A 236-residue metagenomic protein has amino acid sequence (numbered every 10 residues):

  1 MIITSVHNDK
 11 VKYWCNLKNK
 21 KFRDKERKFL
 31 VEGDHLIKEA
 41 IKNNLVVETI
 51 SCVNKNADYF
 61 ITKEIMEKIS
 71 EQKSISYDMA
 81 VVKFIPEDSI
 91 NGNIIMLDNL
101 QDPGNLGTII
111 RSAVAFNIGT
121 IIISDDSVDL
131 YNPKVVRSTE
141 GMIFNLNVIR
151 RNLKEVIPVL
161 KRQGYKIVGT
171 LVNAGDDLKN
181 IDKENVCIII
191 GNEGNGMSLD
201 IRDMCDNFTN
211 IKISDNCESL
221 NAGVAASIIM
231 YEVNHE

Functional and structural regions predicted by a protein language model:
M1-P103: Arg/Lys-rich RNA-binding interfaces used to dock onto structured RNA substrates
I2-S5, Y59-T62, L146-K154, T209: Short acidic-hydrophobic, aromatic-tinged amphipathic segments that line or gate anion-handling sites
K55-N56, K63-M66, D126-V128, E193-N195 (+1 more regions): Short, acidic/turn-prone active-site loops that include or flank metal/cofactor- and phosphate-binding residues
I61-T62, D98, S124-D125, N147 (+1 more regions): Short beta->alpha connector loops at strand-helix junctions that form conserved, small/polar/Pro-enriched
I90-N173: RNA substrate-binding interface of SAM-dependent RNA methyltransferases
A115-F116, V135-M142, L199-E236: Structured adenosyl-cofactor binding patch, chiefly the S-adenosyl-L-methionine
G169-C217: Active-site/ligand-binding-proximal alpha/beta "capping" segment
